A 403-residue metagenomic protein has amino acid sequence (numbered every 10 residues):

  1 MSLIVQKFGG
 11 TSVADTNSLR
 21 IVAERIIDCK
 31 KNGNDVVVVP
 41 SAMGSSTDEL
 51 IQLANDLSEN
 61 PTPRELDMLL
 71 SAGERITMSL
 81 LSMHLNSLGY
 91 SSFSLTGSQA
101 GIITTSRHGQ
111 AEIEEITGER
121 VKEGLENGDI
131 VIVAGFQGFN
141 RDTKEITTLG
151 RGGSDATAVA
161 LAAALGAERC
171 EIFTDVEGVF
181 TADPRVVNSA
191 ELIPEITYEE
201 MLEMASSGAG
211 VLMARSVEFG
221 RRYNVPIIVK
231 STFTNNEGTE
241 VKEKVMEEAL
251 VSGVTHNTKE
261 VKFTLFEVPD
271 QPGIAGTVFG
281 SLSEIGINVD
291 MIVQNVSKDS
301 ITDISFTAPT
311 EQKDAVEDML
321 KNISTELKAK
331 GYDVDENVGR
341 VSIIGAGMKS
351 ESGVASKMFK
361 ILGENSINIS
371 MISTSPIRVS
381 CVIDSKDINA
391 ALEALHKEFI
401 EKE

Functional and structural regions predicted by a protein language model:
M1-V217, N295, I383-D384: Nucleotide/pyrophosphate-binding catalytic subdomain
N32, L88, Y223, I285 (+1 more regions): Conserved dinucleotide-binding and phosphotransfer motif residues
P40-D48, V229-V245, I301, F306: Terminal amphipathic helices with adjacent charged low-complexity linkers/tails
L57, E240-E403: A conserved regulatory-domain signal marking ACT and ACT-like small-molecule sensing domains and adjacent regulatory
R169-F173, I227-V229, D290, M371: Short hydrophobic alpha-helical runs that function as membrane-insertion/retention elements
M213, N224-K230: Acidic/polar loop patches that form or flank catalytic/metal-binding clefts of enzymes that bind anionic ligands
